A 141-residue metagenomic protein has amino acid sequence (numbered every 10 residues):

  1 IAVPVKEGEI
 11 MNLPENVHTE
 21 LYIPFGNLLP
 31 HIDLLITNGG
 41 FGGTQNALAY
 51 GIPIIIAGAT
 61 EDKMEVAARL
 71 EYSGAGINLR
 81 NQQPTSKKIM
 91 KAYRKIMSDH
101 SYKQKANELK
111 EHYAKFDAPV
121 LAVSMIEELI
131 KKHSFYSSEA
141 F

Functional and structural regions predicted by a protein language model:
I1-L34: Donor-nucleotide binding loops and adjacent catalytic segments primarily of GT-B fold Leloir glycosyltransferases
V5, I23-P24, E61, Q83-P84 (+1 more regions): Short beta->alpha linker loops
G42-H100: Catalytic binding pocket for nucleotide-activated donors in carbohydrate/polymer assembly enzymes
S86-F141: C-terminal amphipathic helix plus adjacent low-complexity, charged tail appended to glycosyltransferase catalytic
